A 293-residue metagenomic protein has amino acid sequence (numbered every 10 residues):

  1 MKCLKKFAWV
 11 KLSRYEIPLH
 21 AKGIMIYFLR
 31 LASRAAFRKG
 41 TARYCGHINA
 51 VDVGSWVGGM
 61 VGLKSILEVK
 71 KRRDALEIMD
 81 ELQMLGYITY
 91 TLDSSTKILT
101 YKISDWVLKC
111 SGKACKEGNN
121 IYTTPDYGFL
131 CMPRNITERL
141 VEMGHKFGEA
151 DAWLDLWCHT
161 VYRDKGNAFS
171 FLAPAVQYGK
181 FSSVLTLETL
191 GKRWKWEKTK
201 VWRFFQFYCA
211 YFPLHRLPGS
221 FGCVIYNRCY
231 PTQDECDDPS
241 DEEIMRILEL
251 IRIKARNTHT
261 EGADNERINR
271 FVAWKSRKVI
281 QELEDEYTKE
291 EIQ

Functional and structural regions predicted by a protein language model:
M1-V61, S95-F181, L185: Short recognition helix of helix-turn-helix/winged-helix DNA-binding domains
F7, Y15, A32-R34, K70 (+4 more regions): Low-complexity, intrinsically disordered/propeptide-like segments
S33, S65, E77, E138 (+6 more regions): Charged/polar, solvent-exposed surface patches and flexible loops
F37-Y101, D164-R228: Winged helix-turn-helix DNA-binding recognition segment
S94-A114, W157-D164, P218-P239, E284-K289: Short flexible/disordered coil segments
D105-M143, T232-F271: Short, amphipathic alpha-helical interaction segments positioned at domain boundaries
D164-K165, V176-W196, T232, I253-Q293: Append "and, occasionally, other polyanion-binding protein interfaces
